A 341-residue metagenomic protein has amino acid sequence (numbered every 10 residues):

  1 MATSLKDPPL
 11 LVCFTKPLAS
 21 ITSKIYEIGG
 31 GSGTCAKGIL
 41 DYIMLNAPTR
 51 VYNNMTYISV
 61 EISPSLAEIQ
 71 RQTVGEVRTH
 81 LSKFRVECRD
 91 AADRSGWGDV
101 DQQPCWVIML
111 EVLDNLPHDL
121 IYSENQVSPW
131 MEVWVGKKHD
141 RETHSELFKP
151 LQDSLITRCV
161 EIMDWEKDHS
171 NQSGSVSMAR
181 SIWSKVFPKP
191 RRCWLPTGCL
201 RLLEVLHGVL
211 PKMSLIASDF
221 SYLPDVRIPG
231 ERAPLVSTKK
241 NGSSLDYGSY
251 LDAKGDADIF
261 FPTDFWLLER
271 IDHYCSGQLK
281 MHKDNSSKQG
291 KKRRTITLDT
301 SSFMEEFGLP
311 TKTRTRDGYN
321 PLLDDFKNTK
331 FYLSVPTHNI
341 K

Functional and structural regions predicted by a protein language model:
T3, D168-K341: Long, Lys/Arg- and hydrophobic-enriched amphipathic alpha-helices
S20-S32: Conserved class I S-adenosyl-L-methionine
S23, N53-V60: Short beta-strand element of Class I
S32-Y52: Conserved SAM-binding loop of SAM-dependent methyltransferases across substrates and taxa, primarily the Class I
E61-S65: Conserved SAM/SAH-binding beta-strand->alpha-helix loop
A67-D101: S-adenosyl-L-methionine
A92-Q126, K189-T197, R201, H207-I216 (+1 more regions): A short SAM/SAH-binding and catalytic strip from SAM-dependent methyltransferases
W106-S173, P234-T238: A mobile, often basic/glycine-rich helix-loop segment that functions as the active-site lid/recognition loop
